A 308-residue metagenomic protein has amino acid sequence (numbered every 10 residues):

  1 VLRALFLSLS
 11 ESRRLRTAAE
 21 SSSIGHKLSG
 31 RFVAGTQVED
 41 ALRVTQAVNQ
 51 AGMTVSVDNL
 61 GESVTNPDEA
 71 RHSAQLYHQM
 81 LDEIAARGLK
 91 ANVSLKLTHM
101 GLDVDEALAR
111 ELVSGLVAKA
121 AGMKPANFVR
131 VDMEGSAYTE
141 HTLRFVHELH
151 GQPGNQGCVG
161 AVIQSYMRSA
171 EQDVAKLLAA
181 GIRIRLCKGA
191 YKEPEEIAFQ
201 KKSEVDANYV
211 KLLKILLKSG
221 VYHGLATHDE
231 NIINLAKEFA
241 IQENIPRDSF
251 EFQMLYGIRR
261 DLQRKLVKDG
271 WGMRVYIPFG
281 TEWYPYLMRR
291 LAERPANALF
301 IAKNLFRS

Functional and structural regions predicted by a protein language model:
V1-S308: Positively charged, amphipathic and often flexible ligand-engagement surfaces
